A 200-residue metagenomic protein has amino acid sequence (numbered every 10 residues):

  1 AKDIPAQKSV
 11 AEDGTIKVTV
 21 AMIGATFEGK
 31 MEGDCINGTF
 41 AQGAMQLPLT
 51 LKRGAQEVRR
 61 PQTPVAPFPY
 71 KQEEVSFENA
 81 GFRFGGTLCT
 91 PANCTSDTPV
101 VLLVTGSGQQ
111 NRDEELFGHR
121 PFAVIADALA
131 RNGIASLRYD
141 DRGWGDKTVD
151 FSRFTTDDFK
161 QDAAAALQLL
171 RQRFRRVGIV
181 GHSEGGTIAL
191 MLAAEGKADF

Functional and structural regions predicted by a protein language model:
A1-L47, Q62-T63, Y70, E78 (+1 more regions): Central antiparallel beta-sheet cores of small beta-barrel/beta-sandwich binding domains
Q56-S96: N-terminal cap/lid segment of alpha/beta-hydrolase-fold proteins
D97-S107: Short beta-strand element of the alpha/beta-hydrolase
N111-V124, D141: The serine-hydrolase catalytic nucleophile loop
D113-E115, K147-F151: Conserved catalytic-core motifs of eukaryotic protein kinase domains, centered on the activation segment
V124-D146: Conserved alpha/beta-hydrolase
R153-Q172: Alpha/beta-hydrolase active-site loop
A166-F200: Primarily recognizes the serine-hydrolase "nucleophile elbow" in alpha/beta-hydrolase and SGNH/GDSL folds
